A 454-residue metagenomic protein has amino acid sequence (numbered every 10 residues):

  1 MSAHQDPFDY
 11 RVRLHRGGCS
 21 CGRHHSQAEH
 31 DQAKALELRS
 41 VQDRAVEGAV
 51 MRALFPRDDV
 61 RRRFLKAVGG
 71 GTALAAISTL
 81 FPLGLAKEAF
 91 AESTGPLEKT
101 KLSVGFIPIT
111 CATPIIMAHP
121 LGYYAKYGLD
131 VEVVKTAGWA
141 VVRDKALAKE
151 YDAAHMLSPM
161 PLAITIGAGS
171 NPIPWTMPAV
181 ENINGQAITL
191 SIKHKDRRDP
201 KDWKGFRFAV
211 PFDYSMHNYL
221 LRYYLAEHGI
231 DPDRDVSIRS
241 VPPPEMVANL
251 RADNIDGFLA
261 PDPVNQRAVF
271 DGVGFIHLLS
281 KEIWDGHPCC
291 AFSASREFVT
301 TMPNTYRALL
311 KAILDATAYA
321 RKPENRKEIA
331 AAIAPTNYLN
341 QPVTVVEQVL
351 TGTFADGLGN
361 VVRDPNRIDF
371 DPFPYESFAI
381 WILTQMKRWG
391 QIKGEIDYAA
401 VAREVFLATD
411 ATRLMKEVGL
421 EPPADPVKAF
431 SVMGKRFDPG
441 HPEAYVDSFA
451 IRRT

Functional and structural regions predicted by a protein language model:
M1-V60, L83-E88: N-terminal secretory signal peptides
M51-A75: N-terminal secretory signal peptides and thylakoid transit peptides that target proteins across membranes
L74-L85, F90, Y124, A153-M156: Glycine- and small hydrophobic-enriched segments that form the cores of compact globular domains
E92-D233, S237-S240, N249-V269, V273-G286 (+2 more regions): Short, glycine-/small- and polar/acidic-enriched structural segments that line small-molecule recognition paths
I188-T189, A291-A294, F298-V299: Short glycine- and hydrophobic/aromatic-rich loop-to-beta-strand nucleating segment in the catalytic cores
P243-P244: Functional cores that coordinate and move charged inorganic groups
T301-F406: Secondary-structure end/capping motifs
L383-T454: Conserved C-terminal helix/tail region of periplasmic/extracytoplasmic solute-binding proteins
